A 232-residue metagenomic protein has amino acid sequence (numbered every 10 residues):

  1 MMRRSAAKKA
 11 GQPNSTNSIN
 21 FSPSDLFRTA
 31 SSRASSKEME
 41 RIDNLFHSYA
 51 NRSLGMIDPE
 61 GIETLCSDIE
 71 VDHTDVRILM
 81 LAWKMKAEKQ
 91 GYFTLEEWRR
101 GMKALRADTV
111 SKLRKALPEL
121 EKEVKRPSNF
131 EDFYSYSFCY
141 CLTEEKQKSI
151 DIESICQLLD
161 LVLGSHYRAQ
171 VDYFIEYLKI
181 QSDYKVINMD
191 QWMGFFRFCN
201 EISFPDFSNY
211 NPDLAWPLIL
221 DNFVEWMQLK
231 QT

Functional and structural regions predicted by a protein language model:
M1-T232: Acidic, Asp/Glu-rich intrinsically disordered regulatory regions of eukaryotic Ca2+-responsive proteins
